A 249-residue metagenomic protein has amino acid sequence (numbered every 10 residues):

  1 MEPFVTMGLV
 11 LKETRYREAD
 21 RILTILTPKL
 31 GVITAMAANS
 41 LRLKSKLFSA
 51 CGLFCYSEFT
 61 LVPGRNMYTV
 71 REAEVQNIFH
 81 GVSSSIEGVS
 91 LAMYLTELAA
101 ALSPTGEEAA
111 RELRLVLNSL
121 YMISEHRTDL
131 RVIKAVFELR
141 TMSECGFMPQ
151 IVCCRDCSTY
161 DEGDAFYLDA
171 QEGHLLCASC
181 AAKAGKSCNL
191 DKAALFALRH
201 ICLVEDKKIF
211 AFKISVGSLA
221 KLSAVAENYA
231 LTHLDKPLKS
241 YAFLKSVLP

Functional and structural regions predicted by a protein language model:
M1-P249: Non-catalytic alpha-helical scaffolds and adjoining flexible linkers that form interface surfaces for assembly
